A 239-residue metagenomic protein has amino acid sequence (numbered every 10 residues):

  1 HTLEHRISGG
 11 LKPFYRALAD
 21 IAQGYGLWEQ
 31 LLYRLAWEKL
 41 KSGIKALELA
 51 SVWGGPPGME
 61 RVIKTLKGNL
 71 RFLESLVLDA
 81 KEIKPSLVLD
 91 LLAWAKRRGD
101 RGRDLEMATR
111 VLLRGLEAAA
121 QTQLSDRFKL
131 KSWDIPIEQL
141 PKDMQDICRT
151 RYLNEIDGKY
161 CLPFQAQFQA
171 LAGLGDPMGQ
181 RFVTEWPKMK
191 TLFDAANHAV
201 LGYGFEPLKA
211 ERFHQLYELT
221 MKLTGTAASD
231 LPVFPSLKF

Functional and structural regions predicted by a protein language model:
L3-I7, K39-G43, L47, L112 (+1 more regions): Inward-facing hydrophobic residues that define packing positions of alpha-helical scaffold repeats
I7-P13, W53-G54: Flexible helix-coil transition and linker loops at the boundaries of alpha-helical arrays
R16-L105: Charged alpha-helical initiation segments
W28, I44-S51, L92, K96-G99 (+3 more regions): A structural signal for well-ordered alpha-helices, especially hydrophobic packing surfaces of coiled-coils
Y33-A36, L124-K129, L208: Short, solvent-exposed secondary-structure capping/transition elements
K39, G43, P177-K238: Charge-enriched, short contiguous segments at helix-coil
K81-Q169: Amphipathic alpha-helical interface elements
Q139-G204, L208: Helix-rich C-terminal "collar"/helical-bundle subdomain used as an assembly and partner-interaction module in RFC-like
